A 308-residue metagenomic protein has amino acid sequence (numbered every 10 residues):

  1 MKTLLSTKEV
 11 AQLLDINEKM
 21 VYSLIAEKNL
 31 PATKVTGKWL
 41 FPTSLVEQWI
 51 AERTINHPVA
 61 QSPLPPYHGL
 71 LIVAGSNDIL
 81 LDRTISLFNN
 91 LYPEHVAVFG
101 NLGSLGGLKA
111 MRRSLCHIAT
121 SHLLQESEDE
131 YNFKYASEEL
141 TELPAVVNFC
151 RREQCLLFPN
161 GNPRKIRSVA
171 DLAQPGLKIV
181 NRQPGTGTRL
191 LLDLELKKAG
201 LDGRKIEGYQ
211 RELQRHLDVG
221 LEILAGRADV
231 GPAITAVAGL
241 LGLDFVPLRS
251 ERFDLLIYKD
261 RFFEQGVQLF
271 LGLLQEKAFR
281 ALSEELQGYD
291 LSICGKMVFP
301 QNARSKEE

Functional and structural regions predicted by a protein language model:
M1-G106, R112-L115, E138-L143, K277-E308: N-terminal hydrophobic or amphipathic helices and topogenic motifs
T3, V146-E153, L243-G272, I293-F299: Periplasmic-binding protein-like
Y67-N77, A170-L190: Short loop->beta-strand "edge-of-pocket" segments that line small-molecule binding or catalytic clefts across diverse
G100-K109, R204-L221: Short helix-initiation/N-cap motifs at beta->coil->alpha
G107-E153: Short beta-strand-centered segments that line the small-molecule binding cleft or hinge of alpha/beta clamshell
H122-A136, G220-R249: A ligand-binding cleft/hinge motif common to bilobed small-molecule-binding domains
F149, F158-I179: Flexible hinge/capping segments at coil-to-helix
G161-R167, L201, D260-Q265: Short helix-loop capping/hinge motifs at secondary-structure junctions, enriched in acidic/polar residues
